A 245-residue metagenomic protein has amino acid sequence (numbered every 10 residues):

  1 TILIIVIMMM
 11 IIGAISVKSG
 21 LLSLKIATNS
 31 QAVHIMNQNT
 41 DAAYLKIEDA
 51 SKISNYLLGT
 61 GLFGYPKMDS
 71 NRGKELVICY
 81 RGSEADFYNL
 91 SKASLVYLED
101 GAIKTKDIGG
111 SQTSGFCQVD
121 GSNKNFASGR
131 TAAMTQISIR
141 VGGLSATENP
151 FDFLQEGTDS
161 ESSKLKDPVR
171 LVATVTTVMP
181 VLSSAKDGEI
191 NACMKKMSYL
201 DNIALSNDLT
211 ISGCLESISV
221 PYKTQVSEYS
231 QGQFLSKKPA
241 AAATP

Functional and structural regions predicted by a protein language model:
I4-N39: Aliphatic-rich helix starts adjacent to a transmembrane/signal segment
M10, S16, K46-I47, S54 (+1 more regions): Generic hydrophobic alpha-helical segments
N29, A42, P66-S70: Alpha-helix boundary/capping detector
M36-N55: N-terminal alpha-helical signal peptides/signal-anchor transmembrane segments
A50-E84: Short, glycine/small-hydrophobic-rich surface segments
D86-P245: Intrinsically disordered, low-complexity regions enriched in Pro/Ser/Thr/Gly and acidic residues
